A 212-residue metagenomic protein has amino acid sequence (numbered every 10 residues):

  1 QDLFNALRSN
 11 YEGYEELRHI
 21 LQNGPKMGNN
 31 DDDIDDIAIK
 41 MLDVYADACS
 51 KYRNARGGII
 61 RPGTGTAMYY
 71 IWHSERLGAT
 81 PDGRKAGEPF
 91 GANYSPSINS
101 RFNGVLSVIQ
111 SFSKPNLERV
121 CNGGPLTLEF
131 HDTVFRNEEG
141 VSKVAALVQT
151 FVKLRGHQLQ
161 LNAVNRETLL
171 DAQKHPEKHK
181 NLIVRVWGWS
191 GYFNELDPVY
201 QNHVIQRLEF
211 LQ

Functional and structural regions predicted by a protein language model:
Q1-Q212: Acidic, glycine-enriched catalytic cores built around paired aspartates
